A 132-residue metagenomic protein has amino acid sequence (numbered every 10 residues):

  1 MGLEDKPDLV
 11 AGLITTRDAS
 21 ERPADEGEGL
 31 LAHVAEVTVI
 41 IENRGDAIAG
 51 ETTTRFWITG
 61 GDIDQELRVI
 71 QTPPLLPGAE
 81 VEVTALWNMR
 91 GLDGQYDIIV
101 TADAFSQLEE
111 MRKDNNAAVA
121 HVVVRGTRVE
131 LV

Functional and structural regions predicted by a protein language model:
M1-V132: Extracellular/luminal regions of secreted and cell-surface proteins that mediate adhesion/ECM remodeling
